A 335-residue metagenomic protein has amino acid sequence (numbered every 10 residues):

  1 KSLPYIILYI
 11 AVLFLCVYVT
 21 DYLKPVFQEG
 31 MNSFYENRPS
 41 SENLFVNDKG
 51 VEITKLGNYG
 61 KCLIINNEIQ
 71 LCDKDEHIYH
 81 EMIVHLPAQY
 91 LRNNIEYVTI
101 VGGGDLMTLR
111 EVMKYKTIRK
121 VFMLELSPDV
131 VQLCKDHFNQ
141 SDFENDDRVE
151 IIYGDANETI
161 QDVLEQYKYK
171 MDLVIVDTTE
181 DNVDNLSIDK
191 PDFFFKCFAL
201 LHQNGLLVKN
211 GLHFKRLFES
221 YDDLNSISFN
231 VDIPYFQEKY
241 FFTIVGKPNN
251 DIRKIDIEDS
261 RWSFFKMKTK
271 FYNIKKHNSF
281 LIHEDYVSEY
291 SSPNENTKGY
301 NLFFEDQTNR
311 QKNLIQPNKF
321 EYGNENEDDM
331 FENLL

Functional and structural regions predicted by a protein language model:
S2-K24: Terminal signal-anchor or tail-anchor transmembrane helices that tether membrane-associated enzymes to cellular
K24, E42, D48-V51, K55-Y59 (+3 more regions): The AdoMet/dcAdoMet-binding core of the Class I SAM-like
Q28-K55, K239-L335: SAM/dcSAM-binding transferase cores
C62: Catalytic-core segment of enzymes that process non-peptidic bonds
I65-I69: Short strand-turn-strand beta-turns centered on an Asx-Gly dipeptide
G211, N230-D232, K247: Active-site proximal loops enriched in glycine and acidic residues that flank catalytic Cys/His/Asp and coordinate
D223-L224, K247: C-terminal beta-strand of the catalytic ATP-binding
L224-P234: Conserved S-adenosyl-L-methionine
